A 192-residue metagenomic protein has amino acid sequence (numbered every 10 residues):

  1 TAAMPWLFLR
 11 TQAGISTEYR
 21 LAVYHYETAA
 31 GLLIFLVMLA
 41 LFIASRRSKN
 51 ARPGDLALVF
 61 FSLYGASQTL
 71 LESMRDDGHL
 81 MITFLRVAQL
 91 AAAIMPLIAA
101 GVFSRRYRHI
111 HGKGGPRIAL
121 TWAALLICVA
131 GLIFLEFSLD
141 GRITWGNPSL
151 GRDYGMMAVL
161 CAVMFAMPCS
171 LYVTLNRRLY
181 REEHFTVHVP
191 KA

Functional and structural regions predicted by a protein language model:
T1-A192: A feature for loop-to-transmembrane-helix boundaries and adjacent hydrophobic helices in multi-pass integral membrane
